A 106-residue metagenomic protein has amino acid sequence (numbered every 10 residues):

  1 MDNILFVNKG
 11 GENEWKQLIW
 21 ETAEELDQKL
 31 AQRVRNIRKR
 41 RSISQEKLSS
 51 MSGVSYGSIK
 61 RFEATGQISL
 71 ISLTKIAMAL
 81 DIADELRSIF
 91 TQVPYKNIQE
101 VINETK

Functional and structural regions predicted by a protein language model:
M1-K29, Q92-K106: N-terminal flexible/basic segments that precede or flank functional cores
Q32-L48, K106: Short basic helix-loop element that most often maps to the first helix and adjoining turn of HTH DNA-binding modules
V34, Q45, Y56, L70-L73: Helix-turn-helix DNA-binding elements, focusing on the entry/boundary residues of the two helices that contact DNA
S42-K60: Short alpha-helical DNA-recognition segment
G66-M78: Short, basic-rich loop-to-helix N-cap that marks the start of a DNA-contacting helix
A79-N97: Intrinsically disordered, low-complexity basic tails/linkers immediately adjacent to helix-turn-helix/homeobox/MYB/SANT
